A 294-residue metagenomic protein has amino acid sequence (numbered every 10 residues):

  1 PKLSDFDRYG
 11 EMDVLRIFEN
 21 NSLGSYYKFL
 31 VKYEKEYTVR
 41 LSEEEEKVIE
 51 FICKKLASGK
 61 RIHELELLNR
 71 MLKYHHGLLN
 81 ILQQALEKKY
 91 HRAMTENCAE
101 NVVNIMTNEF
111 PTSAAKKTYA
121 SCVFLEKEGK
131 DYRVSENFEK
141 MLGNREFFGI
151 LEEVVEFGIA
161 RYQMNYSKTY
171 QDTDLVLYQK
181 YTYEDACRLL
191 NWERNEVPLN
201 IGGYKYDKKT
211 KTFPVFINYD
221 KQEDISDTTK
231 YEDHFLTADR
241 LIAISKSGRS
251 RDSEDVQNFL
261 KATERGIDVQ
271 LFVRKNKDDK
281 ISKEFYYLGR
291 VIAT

Functional and structural regions predicted by a protein language model:
P1, A293-T294: C-terminal, active-site-flanking charged/polar segments
K2-L78: Long, largely alpha-helical accessory region at the distal end of helicase-like NTP-driven motors
T38, K60-R61, Q83, Y178 (+2 more regions): Glycine-centered secondary-structure boundary/capping sites
I49, R61-R92, A99-I105, A115: Hydrophobic, aromatic-lined core segments that form the binding pocket/scaffold for planar heteroaromatic ligands
K60, H75, K140-F147, S253: Polar helix-capping/helix-linker motif
R92-K209, Y219-K221: Charge-dense, extended regions
V176-F285: Acidic, glycine-rich low-complexity segments with interspersed aromatic residues
E284-A293: Short beta-strand-centered aromatic/proline hotspots
